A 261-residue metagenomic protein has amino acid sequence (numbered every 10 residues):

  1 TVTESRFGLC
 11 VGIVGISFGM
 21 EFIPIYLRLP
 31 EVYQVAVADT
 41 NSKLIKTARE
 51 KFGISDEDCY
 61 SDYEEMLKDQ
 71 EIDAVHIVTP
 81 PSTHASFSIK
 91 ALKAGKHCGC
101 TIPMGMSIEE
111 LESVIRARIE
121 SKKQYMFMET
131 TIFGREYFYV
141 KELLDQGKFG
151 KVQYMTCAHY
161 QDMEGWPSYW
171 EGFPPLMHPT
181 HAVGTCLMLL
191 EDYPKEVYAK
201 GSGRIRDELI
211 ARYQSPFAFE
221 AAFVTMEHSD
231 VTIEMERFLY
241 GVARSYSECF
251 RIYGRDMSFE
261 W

Functional and structural regions predicted by a protein language model:
T1-G53: N-terminal Rossmann-like dinucleotide-binding module
T1-T3, G8, S215, F223 (+2 more regions): C-terminal glycine/acidic-rich active-site capping loop/insertion
G8-C10, K151-Y154, T232: Residues that mark the start of a beta-strand
F22, I54-A117: Beta-loop-alpha module in the N-terminal Rossmann-like domain of NAD(P)-dependent dehydrogenases, especially those
A36, A74, Y154: Short, Asp-centered acidic motifs that coordinate Mg2+ and/or phosphate in catalytic or ligand-binding sites
V78-T79, E236-R237, G254: Short, well-ordered coil/turn residues at beta-beta hairpins and beta-strand->alpha-helix junctions within
G99, G105-S168, P175: A contiguous active-site-proximal alpha/beta segment in oxidoreductase catalytic domains
W166-S247: Rossmann-like dinucleotide-binding domain that binds NAD(P)(H)
